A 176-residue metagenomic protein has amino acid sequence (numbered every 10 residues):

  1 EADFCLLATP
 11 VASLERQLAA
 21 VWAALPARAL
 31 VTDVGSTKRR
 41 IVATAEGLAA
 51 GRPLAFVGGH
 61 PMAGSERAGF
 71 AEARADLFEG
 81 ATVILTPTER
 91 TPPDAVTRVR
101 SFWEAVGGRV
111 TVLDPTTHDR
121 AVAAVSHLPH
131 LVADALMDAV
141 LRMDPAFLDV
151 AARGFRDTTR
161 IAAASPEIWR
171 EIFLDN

Functional and structural regions predicted by a protein language model:
E1-L30: Rossmann-like NAD(P)-binding element
A8-P10, G35, P87, A135: Glycine-rich, N-terminal phosphate-binding loop of Rossmann-like dinucleotide-binding domains
L14, K38, E66, T91-P92: Alpha-helix N-cap/loop-to-helix initiation residues
A19-A71: Rossmann-like NAD(P)(H) cofactor-binding subdomain of soluble oxidoreductases
E72-L77, R170-E171: Short, flexible, solvent-exposed loop/turn segments with mixed acidic/basic and small polar residues
A75-A163: Internal alpha-helical scaffold of NAD(P)-dependent oxidoreductase catalytic cores
T159-D175: NAD(P)-dependent Rossmann-like dehydrogenase/reductase catalytic/cofactor-binding core
